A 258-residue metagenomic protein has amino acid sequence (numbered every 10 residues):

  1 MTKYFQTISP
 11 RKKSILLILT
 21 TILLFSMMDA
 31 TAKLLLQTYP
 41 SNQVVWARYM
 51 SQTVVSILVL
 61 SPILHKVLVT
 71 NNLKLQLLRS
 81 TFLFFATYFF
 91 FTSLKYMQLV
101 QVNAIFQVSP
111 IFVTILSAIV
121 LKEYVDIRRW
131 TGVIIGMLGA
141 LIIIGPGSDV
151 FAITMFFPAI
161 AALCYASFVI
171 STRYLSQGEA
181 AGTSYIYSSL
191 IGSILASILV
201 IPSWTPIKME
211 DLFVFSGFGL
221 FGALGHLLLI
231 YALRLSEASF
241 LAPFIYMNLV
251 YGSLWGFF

Functional and structural regions predicted by a protein language model:
M1-Q43, V150-Y174, V214: Glycine-/small-residue-enriched transmembrane alpha-helix faces in small-molecule transporters and effluxers
K13-T21, L60, H65-F89, I153-A161 (+1 more regions): Loop-to-transmembrane-helix transition segments
I22-A30, I57, S80-Y88, P110-I115 (+6 more regions): Hydrophobic/small/kink-forming positions within alpha-helical transmembrane segments of polytopic membrane proteins
K33, S41, S56, S148-I207: Transmembrane alpha-helical segments that form core, pore/gating elements of small-molecule transporters/exporters
T38-F85, C164-S167, Y187-P202: Transmembrane alpha-helices of multi-pass small-molecule transport proteins
F90, S109-T131, S203, V250-F258: C-terminal transmembrane-helix exit sites in multi-pass transporters
N103-V108, L175-L190, L227-F257: Helix-helix packing/entry segments at the starts of transmembrane helices
R128-G145: Hydrophobic transmembrane alpha-helices of multi-pass small-molecule transport proteins
